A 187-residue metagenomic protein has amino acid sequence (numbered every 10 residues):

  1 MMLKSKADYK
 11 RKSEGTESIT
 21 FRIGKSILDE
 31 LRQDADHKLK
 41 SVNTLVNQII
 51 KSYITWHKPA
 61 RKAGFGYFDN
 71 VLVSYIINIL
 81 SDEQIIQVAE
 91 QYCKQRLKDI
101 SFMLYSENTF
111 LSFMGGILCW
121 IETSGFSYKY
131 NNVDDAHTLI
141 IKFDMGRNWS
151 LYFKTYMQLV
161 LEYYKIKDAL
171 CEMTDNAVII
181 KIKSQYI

Functional and structural regions predicted by a protein language model:
M1-G24, A35: Short Lys/Arg-rich basic patches
E30, K40-A63: Short, basic amphipathic alpha-helical segments that act as recognition/interaction helices in nucleic-acid-binding
N47, M114-L118, K154-Q158, E162: Generic solvent-exposed, charged/amphipathic alpha-helical segments that serve as macromolecular interface scaffolds
N70-L139: An N-terminal amphipathic alpha-helical segment
T123-T174: Short, hydrophobic/π-rich interface segment
E172-I187: C-terminal edge-of-domain segments
